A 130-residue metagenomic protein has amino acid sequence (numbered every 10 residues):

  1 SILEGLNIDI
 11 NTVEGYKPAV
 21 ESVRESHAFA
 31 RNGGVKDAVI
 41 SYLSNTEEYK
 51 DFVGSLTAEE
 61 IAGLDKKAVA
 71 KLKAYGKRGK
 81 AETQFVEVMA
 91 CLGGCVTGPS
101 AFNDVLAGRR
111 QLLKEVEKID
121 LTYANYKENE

Functional and structural regions predicted by a protein language model:
S1-E130: Iron-sulfur-associated redox domains of electron-transfer enzymes in respiratory and anaerobic energy metabolism
